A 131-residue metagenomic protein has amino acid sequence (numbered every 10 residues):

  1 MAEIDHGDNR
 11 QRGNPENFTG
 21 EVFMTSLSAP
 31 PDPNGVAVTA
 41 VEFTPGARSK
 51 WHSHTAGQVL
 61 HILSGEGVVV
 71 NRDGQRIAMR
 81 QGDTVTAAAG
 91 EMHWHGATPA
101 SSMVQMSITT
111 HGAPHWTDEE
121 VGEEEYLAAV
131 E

Functional and structural regions predicted by a protein language model:
M1-V36, H115-E131: A short, N-terminal "cap"/entry segment at the start of jelly-roll beta-barrel domains of the cupin/DSBH fold
S26, A37-H54, A89: Conserved short histidine dyad/triad with adjacent acidic residue
A40-T44, S53-V69, I108-T110: Short, conserved beta-strand element in jelly-roll/cupin
A47, T55-A56, Q75, E91 (+2 more regions): A generic "binding-loop/recognition-motif" signal
S49-W51, V69-V70, A87, M92-P99: Short beta-strand His + acidic residue motifs that chelate non-heme Fe in jelly-roll/DSBH and cupin folds
V59, T86, A100-E119: A short hydrophobic beta-strand segment most commonly corresponding to one strand of the jelly-roll/cupin
D73-G90: Short acidic-glycine-tyrosine-enriched beta hairpin
